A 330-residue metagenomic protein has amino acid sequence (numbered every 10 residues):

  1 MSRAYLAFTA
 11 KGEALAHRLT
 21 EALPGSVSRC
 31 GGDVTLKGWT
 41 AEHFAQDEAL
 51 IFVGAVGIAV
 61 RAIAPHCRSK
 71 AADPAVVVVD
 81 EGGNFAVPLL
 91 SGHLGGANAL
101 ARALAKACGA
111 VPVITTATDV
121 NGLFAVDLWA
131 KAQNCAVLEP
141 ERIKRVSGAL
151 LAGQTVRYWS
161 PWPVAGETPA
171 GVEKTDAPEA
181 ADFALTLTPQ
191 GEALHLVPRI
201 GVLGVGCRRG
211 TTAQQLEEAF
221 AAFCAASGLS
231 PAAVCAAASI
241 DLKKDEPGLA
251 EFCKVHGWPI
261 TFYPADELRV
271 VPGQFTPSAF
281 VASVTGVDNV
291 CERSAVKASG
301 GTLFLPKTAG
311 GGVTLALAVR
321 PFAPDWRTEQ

Functional and structural regions predicted by a protein language model:
M1-S26, F304, T308-G311, A318 (+1 more regions): N-terminal basic/disordered segments at the start of proteins
S2, A75, P259: Residues at the starts of beta-strands that form the adenosine-phosphate
G12-R18, D33-L36, H43-A49, V53-N98 (+6 more regions): Conserved mixed alpha/beta catalytic, RNA-binding, or beta-rich assembly cores of soluble enzyme, regulatory
L23, C108, V255-H256: Short, structured coil segments at secondary-structure junctions
G25-T35: A short beta-strand-loop structural module common to alpha/beta enzyme folds
C30-G32, T115-A117, Y263-A265, P306: Conserved beta-strand termini and adjacent loop/short-helix elements that scaffold enzyme active sites in alpha/beta
I240-R293, S299-L303, A309-V313, R327: C-terminal non-catalytic interaction/assembly regions of soluble proteins
